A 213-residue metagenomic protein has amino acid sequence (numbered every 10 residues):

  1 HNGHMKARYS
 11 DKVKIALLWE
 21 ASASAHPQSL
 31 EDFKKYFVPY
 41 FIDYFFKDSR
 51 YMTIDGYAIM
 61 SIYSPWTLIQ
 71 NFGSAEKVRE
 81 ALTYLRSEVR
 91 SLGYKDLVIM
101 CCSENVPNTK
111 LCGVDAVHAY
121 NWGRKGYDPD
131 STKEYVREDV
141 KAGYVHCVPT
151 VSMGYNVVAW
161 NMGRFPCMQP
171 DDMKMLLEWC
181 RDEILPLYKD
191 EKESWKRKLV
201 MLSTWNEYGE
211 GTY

Functional and structural regions predicted by a protein language model:
H1-Y213: Glycan-processing catalytic domains of CAZymes
